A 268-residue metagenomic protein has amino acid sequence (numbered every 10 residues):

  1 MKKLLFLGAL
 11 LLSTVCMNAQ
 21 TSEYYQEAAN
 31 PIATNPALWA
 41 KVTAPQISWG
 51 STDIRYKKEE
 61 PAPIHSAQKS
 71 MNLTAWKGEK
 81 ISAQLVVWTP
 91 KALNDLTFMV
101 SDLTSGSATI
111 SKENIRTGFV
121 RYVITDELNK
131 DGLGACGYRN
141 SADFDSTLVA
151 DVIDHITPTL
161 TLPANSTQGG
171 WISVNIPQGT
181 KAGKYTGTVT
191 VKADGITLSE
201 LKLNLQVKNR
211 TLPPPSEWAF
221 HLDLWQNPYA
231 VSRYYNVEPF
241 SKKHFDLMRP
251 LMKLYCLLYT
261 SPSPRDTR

Functional and structural regions predicted by a protein language model:
L4-S13: Sec-dependent N-terminal signal peptides
T14-N18: C-terminal segment of classical bacterial N-terminal signal peptides
A19-Y259: Mature N-terminal, pre-catalytic/accessory segment of carbohydrate-active enzymes
P262-R268: Single conserved hydrophobic/aromatic residue that forms the stacking wall/gate of nucleotide- or nucleobase-binding
